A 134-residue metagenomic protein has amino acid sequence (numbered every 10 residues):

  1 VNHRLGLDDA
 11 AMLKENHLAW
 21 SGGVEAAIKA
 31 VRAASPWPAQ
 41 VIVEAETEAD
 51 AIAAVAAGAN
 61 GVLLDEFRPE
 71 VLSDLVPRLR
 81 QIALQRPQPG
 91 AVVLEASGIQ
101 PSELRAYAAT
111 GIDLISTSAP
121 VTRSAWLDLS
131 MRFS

Functional and structural regions predicted by a protein language model:
V1-A57, G61, E70-R78, E95 (+2 more regions): Acidic/glycine-rich phosphate/pyrophosphate-binding loops and surrounding catalytic core that coordinate Mg2+
E66, G98, A119: Short secondary-structure boundary segments
Q81-V92, S134: Short acidic, glycine/proline-enriched helix-loop-strand junctions
P101: Cys/His-rich Zn2+-binding cysteine-cluster or related metal-binding knuckle/ribbon modules and their
